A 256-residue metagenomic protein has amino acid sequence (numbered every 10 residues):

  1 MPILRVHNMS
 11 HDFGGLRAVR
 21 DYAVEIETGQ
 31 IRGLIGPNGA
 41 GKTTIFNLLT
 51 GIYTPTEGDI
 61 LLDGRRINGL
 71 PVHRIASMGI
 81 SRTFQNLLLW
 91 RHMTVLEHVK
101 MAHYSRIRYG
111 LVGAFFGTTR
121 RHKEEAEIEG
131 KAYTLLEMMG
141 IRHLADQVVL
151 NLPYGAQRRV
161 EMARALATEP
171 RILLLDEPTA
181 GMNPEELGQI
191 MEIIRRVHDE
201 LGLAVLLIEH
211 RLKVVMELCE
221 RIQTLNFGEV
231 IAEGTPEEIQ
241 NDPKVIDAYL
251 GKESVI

Functional and structural regions predicted by a protein language model:
M1-I256: Glycine-rich phosphate-binding loops of nucleotide-dependent enzymes
